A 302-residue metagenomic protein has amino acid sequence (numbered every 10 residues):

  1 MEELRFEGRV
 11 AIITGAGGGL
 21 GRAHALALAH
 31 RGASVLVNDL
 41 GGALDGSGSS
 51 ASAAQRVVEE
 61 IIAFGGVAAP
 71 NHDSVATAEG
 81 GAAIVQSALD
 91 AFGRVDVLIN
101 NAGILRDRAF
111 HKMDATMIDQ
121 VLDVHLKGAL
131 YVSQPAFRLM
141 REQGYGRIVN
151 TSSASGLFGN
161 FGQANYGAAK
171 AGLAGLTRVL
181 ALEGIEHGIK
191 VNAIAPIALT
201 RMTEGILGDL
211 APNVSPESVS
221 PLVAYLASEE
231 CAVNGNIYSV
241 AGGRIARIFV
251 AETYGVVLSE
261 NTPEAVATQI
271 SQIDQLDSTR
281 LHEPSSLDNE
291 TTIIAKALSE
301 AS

Functional and structural regions predicted by a protein language model:
E3-V37: Canonical Rossmann dinucleotide-binding motif of NAD(H)/NADP(H)-dependent dehydrogenases/reductases, specifically
F6, F64-V67, S87-N100, R106 (+2 more regions): A glycine-rich helix->loop->beta "capping" turn within Rossmann-like NAD(P)(H)-dependent oxidoreductase domains
Q55, H72-A83, A115: The beta1-alpha1 cofactor-binding region of Rossmann-like NAD(H)/NADP(H)-dependent oxidoreductases
I61, A109-F110, M117-L122: Substrate-binding pocket helix/loop in short-chain dehydrogenase/reductase
S133, A169: Active-site helix of classical SDR
S153: Residue(s) in the substrate-gating loop at a strand-loop-helix junction that position the organic substrate next
A193, A211-S299: C-terminal helical subdomain
